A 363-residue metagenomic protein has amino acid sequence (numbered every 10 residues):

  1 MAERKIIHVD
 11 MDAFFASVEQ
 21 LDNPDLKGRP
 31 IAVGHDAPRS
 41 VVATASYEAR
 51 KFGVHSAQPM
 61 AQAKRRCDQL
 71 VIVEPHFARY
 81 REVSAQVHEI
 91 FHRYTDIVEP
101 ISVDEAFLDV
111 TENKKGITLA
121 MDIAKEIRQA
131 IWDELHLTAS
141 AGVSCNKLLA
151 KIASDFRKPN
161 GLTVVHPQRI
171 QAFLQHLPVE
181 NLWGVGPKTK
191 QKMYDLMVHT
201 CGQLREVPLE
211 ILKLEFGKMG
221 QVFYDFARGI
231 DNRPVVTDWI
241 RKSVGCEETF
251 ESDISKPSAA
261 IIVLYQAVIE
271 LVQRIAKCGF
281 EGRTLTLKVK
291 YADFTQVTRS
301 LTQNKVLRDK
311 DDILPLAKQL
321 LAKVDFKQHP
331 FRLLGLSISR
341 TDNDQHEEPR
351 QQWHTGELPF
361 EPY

Functional and structural regions predicted by a protein language model:
M1-E215, Q221, D344-Y363: Gly/Gly-Pro- and Ser/Thr-rich, intrinsically disordered tail segments characteristic of DNA damage-repair and tolerance
H8, N181, T189, Y194-F331 (+1 more regions): DNA-contacting surface of Y-family translesion DNA polymerases
I101-E105, S144-K147, F280-T284, H329-L333: Short Gly/Ser/Thr- and Asp/Glu-enriched loop/turn motifs at secondary-structure junctions
